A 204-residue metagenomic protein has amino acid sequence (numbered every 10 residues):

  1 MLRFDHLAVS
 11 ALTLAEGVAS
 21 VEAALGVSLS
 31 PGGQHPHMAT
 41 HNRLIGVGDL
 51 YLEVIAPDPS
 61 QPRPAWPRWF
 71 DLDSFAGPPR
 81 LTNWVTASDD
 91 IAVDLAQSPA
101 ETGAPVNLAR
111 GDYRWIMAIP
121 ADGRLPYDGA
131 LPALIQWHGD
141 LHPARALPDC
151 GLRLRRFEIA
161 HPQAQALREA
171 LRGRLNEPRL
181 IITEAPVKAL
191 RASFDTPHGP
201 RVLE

Functional and structural regions predicted by a protein language model:
M1-F4, V9-S30, V47-E204: Glyoxalase I/VOC metalloenzyme domain signal
V27-G33, T40-N42: Short secondary-structure capping/turn segments at boundaries of alpha-helices and beta-strands
H35-M38, A185: A short beta-turn/loop motif at secondary-structure boundaries
H37-D49: N-terminal low-complexity or amphipathic/hydrophobic leaders
